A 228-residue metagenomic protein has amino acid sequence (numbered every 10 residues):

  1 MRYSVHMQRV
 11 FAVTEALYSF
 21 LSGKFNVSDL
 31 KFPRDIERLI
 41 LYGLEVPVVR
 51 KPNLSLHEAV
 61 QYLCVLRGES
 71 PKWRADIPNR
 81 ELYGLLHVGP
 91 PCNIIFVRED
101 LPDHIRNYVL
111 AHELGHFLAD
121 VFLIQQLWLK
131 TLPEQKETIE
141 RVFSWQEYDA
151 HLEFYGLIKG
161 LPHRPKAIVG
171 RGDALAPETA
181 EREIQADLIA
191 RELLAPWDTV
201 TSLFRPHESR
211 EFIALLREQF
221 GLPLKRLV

Functional and structural regions predicted by a protein language model:
M1-V228: Active-site hotspot residues in diverse enzymes, especially metal/ion-binding acidic/histidine motifs
